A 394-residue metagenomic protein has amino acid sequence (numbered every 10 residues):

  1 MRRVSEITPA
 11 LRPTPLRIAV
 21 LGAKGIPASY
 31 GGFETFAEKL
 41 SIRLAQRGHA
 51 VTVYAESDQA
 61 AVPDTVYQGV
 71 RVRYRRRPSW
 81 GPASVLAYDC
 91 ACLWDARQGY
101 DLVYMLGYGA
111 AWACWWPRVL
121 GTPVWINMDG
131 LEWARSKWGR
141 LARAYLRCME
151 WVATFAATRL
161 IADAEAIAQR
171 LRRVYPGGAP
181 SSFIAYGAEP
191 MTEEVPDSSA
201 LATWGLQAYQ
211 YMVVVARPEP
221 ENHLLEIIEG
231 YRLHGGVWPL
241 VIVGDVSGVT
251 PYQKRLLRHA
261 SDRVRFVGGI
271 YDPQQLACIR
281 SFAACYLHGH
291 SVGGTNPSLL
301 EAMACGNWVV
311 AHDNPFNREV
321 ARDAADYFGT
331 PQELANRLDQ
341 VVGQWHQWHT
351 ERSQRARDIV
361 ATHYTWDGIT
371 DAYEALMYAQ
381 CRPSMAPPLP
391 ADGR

Functional and structural regions predicted by a protein language model:
A19-L21, A202-G235, V241: Conserved donor-binding/catalytic core segment of Leloir-type glycosyltransferases
V85-Q98, L102-D129, W133, G294: An aromatic- and histidine-rich active-site surface loop
R97, R143-L160: Membrane-proximal helix-turn-helix segments that form the acceptor-binding/catalytic region of lipid-linked
T154-S181, A188-P190: A short, active-site helix/loop in glycosyltransferases that binds the activated sugar's phosphate group
Q253-Q274: Nucleotide-activated donor-binding/catalytic signature segment of Leloir-type glycosyltransferases, i.e., the conserved
C285, A304, W308-A311: Short hydrophobic beta-strand element within catalytic cores of glycosyltransferases and related nucleotide-activated
H290-S291: Aromatic "clamp/platform" in nucleotide-sugar-dependent glycosyltransferases that forms part of the donor/acceptor
R318-Q340: Change "using UDP/GDP/dTDP sugars" to "using nucleotide sugars
